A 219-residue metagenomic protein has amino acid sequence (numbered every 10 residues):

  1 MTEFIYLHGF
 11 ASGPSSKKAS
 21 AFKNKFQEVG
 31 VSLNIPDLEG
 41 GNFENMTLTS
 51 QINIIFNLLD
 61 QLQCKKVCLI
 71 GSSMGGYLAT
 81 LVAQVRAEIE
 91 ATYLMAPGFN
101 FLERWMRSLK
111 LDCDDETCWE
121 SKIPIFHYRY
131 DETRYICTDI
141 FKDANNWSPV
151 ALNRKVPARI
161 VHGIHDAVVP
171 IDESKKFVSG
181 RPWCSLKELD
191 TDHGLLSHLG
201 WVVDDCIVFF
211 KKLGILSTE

Functional and structural regions predicted by a protein language model:
T2-L38: Short, surface-exposed "cap/lid" segments of acyl-processing enzymes
F10, D37-N42, G98, D192: Short beta-to-alpha linker loops that shape the active-site pocket of alpha/beta-hydrolase fold enzymes
S16-S20, T49, I171-K175: Short, surface-exposed alpha-helical segments at coil->helix boundaries
F26, V82-R86: Aromatic pocket-lining residues of Rossmann-like dinucleotide-binding sites
E44-Q61: Alpha/beta-hydrolase active-site loop
I70-A79: Gly/Ala-rich beta-loop-alpha elbow adjacent to hydrolase catalytic centers
I89-G180, C184-E219: The alpha/beta-hydrolase serine catalytic core
